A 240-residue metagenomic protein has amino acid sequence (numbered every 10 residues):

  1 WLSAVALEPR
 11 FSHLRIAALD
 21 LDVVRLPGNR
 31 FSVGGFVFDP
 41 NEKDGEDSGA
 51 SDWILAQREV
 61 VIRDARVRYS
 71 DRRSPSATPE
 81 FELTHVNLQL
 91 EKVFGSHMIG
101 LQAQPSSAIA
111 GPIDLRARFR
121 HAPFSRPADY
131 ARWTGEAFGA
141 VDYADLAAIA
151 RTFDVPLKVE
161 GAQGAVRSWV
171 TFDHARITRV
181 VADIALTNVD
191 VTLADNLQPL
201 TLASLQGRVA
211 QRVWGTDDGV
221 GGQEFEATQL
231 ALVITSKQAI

Functional and structural regions predicted by a protein language model:
W1-L90, A108-A110, H121, Y130-R132 (+4 more regions): Secondary-structure transition motifs
S3-V5, V24, E91-V93, R118-F124 (+2 more regions): Short beta-strand micro-motifs enriched in acidic
L14, I62, L146-I149, S168 (+2 more regions): Buried hydrophobic packing residues in well-ordered domains
L19, R63-R72, A140-I149, A185-V191 (+1 more regions): Generic short beta-strand segments
Q104, A131, D154-P156, I177-A185 (+3 more regions): Glycine-rich, small/hydroxylated-residue low-complexity segments
G111-A117: Outer-membrane beta-barrel translocator/receptor signature
E136-F138: Structured alpha-helical
V159-V166, V170-F172, T178: Transmembrane beta-barrel wall of Gram-negative outer-membrane proteins
